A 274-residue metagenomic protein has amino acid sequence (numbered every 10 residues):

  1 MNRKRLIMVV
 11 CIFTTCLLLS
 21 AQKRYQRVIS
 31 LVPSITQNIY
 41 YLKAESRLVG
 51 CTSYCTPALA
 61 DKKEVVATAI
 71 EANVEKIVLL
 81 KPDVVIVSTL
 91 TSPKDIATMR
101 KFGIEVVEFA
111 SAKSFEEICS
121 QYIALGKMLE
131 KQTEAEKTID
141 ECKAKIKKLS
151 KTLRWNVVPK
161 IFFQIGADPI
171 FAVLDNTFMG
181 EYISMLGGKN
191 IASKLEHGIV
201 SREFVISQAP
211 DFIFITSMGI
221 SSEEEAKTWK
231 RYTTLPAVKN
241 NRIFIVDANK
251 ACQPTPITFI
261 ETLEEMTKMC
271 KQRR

Functional and structural regions predicted by a protein language model:
M1-V10: Bacterial N-terminal signal peptides that target proteins for export
C11-S20: Hydrophobic h-region of N-terminal signal peptides that target proteins for export in Gram-negative bacteria
Y25-I39, T133-L186: Basic- and aromatic-lined ligand-binding clefts that recognize polyanionic substrates
Q26-R27, A72, E117-K127, E136 (+2 more regions): Structured C-terminal subdomain patch of bacterial secreted/periplasmic proteins
R27-T91, D95, I191-K194: A short, structured surface patch at a secondary-structure boundary
T52, N176-G198, I245: His/Asp/Glu-enriched short active-site or ligand-binding loop at hydrolase and phosphoryl-transfer sites
T56, D95-A124: Flexible loop/hinge segments that line or gate small-molecule binding clefts
N73-L90, I104, S201-M218: Proline-aspartate-enriched helix->loop->beta-strand connector
